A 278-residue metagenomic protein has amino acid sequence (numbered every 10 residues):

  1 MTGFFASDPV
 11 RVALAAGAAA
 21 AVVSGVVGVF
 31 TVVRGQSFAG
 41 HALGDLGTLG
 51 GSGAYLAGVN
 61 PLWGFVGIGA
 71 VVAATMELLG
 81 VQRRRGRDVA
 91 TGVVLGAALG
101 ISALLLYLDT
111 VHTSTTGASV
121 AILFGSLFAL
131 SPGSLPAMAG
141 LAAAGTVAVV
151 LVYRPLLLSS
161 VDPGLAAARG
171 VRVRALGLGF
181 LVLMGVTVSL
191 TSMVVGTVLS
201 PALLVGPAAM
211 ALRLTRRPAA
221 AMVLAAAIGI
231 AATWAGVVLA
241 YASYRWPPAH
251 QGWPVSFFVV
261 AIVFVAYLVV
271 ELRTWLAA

Functional and structural regions predicted by a protein language model:
M1-A6, H112-L130, L239-Q251: Membrane-interface helix termini and inter-helical loops of multi-pass transporters
M1-V22: Membrane-interfacial amphipathic/re-entrant helices at transmembrane-helix boundaries
L14-A19, L62-G67, V89-V93, L135-G140 (+3 more regions): Hydrophobic alpha-helical transmembrane segments
A20, P132-P207: Helix-loop-helix "hairpin" substructures at the membrane interface of multi-pass membrane proteins
V22, V26, G44-L49, A70-V71 (+5 more regions): Hydrophobic alpha-helical segments embedded in the membrane of multi-pass proteins
V29-T113, A211-A226, L239, S243-P248 (+2 more regions): Short loop segments and helix-boundary regions at transmembrane helix junctions of multi-pass inner-membrane proteins
T91-V152: Transmembrane helix-bundle core of multi-pass membrane transporters and related energy-transducing complexes
P247-A278: Cytosolic-side transmembrane-helix boundaries in multi-pass membrane proteins
